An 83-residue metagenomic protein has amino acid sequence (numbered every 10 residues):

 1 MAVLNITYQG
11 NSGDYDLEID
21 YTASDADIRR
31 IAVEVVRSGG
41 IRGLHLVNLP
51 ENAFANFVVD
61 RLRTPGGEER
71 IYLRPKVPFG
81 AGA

Functional and structural regions predicted by a protein language model:
M1-L17: Eukaryote-biased recognition of intrinsically disordered, low-complexity regulatory segments
D14, R37, V77-P78: Generic ordered-secondary-structure signal
E18-T22: A short interface-forming secondary-structure element
A23-S24, A55: A general, composition-driven signal for non-globular sequence regions
S24-G40: Short amphipathic, charge-patterned alpha-helical segments
I41-A83: Short, mixed-charge low-complexity intrinsically disordered segments
